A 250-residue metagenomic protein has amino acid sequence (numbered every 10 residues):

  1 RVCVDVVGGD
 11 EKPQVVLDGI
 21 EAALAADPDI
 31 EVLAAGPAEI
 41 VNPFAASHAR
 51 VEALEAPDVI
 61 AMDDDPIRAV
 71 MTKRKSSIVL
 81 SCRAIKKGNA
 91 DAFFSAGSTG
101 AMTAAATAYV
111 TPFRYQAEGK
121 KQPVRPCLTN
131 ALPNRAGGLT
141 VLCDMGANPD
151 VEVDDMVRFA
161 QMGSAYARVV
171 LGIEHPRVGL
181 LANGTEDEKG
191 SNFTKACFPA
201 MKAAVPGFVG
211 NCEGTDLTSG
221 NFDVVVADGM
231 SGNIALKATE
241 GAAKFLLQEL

Functional and structural regions predicted by a protein language model:
R1-R68, R74, R83, K87 (+2 more regions): Anion-binding alpha/beta catalytic cores of soluble intermediary-metabolism enzymes, centered on
F222: Conserved beta-loop-beta/alpha segment of the NTase-like Rossmann-fold superfamily that binds/positions NTPs
